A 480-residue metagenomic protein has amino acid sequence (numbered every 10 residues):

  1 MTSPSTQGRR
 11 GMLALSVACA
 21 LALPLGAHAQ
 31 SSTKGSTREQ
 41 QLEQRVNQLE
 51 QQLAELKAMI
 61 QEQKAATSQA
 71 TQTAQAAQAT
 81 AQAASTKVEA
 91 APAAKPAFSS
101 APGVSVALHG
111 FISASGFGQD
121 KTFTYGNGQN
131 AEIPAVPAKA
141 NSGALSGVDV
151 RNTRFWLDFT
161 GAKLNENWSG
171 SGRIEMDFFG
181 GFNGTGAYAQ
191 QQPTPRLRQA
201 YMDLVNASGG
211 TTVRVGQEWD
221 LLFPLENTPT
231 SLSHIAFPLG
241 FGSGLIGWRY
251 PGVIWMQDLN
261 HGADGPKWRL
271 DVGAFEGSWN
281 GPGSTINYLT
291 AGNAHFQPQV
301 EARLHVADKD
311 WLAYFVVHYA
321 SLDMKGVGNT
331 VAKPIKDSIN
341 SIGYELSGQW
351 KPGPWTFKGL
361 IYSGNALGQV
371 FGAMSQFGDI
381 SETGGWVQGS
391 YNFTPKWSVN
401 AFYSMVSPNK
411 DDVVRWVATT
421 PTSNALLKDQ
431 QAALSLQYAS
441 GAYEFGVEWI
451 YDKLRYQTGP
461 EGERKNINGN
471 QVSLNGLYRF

Functional and structural regions predicted by a protein language model:
T2, C19, L25-Y125: N-terminal periplasmic/intermembrane-space "pro-region" immediately following the signal or transit peptide
T2-A14: Bacterial N-terminal signal peptides that target proteins for export
A94-N280, F296-Q297, E301, H305-L312 (+3 more regions): Outer membrane beta-barrel
T122-N127, N183-P193, E226-L232, N280-A294 (+4 more regions): Outer-membrane beta-barrel translocator domains and adjoining extracellular loop/strand segments of Gram-negative
S169-G180, V272-E276, V316-S321, F371-G372 (+2 more regions): Transmembrane beta-strand segments that form the barrel wall of outer-membrane beta-barrel proteins
H295, A302, V306-L434, Y438: Detector for outer-membrane/organellar transmembrane beta-barrel domains, recognizing the amphipathic beta-strand
K428-R455: Extracellular low-complexity, Gly/Ser/Thr-rich intrinsically disordered linkers and protease-sensitive activation/hinge
Y438-S440, N466-F480: Outer-membrane beta-barrel "beta-signal"
